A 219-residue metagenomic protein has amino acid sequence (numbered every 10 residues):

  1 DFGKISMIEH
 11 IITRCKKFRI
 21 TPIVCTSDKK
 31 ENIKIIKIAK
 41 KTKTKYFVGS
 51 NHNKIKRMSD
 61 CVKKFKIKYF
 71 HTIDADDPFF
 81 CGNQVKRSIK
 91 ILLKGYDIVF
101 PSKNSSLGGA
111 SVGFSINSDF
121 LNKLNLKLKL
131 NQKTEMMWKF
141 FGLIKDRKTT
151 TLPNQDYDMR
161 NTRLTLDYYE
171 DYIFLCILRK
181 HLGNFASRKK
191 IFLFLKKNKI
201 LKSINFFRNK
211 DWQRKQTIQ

Functional and structural regions predicted by a protein language model:
D1-T26, E31: N-terminal glycine-rich phosphate-binding loop and ensuing alpha1 helix
R19, K66-I67, K94-I98, D146-R147 (+1 more regions): Short, high-confidence coil segments that cap the C-terminus of an alpha-helix and link into the following beta-strand
I23-V24, T72, I98: Structural beta-sheet core signal
K30-K90: Short phosphate-binding loop-to-helix
I67, S111-N125, Y169-I173: Conserved nucleotide-sugar donor-binding and metal-coordinating catalytic region shared by glycosyltransferases
C81-S106: Conserved donor-nucleotide/metal-binding helix-loop-beta segment in metal-dependent transferases, i.e., the alpha-helix
P101-G113, D156-R160: A recurrent flexible, glycine/aromatic-enriched loop bordering the glycosyltransferase active site that acts as
I116, T134-Q219: Conserved alpha/beta core of the MobA/IspD/sugar-nucleotide pyrophosphorylase nucleotidyltransferase superfamily
